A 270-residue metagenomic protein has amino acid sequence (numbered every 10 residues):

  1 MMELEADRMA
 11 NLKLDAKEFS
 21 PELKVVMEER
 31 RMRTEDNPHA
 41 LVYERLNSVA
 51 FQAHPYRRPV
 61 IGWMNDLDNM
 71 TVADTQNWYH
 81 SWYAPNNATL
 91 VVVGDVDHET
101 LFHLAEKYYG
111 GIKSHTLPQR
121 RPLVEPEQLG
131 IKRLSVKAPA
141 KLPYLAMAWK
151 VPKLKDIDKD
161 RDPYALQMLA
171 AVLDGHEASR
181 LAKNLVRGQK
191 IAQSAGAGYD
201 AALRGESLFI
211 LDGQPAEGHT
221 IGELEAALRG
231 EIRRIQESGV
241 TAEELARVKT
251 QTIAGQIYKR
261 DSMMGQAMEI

Functional and structural regions predicted by a protein language model:
M1-A40, H54-P55, D66-N87, D97-T100 (+2 more regions): Active-site-adjacent, His/Asp/Glu-enriched structural segments that form or flank metal-binding and acid/base networks
M1-M9, P38-N65, N87-V93, P143-D156 (+1 more regions): M16 family metallopeptidases and their MPP-like homologs
N11-L14, R31-P38, Q52-R57, G111-P118 (+2 more regions): Secretory-pathway/luminal and periplasmic proteins that interact with or process carbohydrate-rich
Q52, V60, T89-K155, K259-R260: An aromatic/glycine/proline-enriched structural segment found at the starts of mature extracellular/organellar domains
Q76-H80, K132-V136, A195-A201: Short beta-strand/turn micro-motifs at beta-sheet edges
D158-L173, A182-K183: Active/ligand-binding-proximal structured segments within catalytic/core domains that scaffold catalytic residues
L166-H176, L228-I235: Bilobed periplasmic-binding protein/Venus flytrap-like ligand-binding cleft at the lobe interface of extracytoplasmic
